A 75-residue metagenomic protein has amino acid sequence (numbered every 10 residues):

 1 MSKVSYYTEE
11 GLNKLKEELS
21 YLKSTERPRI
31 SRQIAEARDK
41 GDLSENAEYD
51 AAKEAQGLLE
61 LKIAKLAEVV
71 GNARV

Functional and structural regions predicted by a protein language model:
M1-S20, S24-L58, A64: N-terminal cationic and glycine-rich segments that engage phosphates or anionic surfaces
V69-V75: Structured alpha/beta interaction-core segments
